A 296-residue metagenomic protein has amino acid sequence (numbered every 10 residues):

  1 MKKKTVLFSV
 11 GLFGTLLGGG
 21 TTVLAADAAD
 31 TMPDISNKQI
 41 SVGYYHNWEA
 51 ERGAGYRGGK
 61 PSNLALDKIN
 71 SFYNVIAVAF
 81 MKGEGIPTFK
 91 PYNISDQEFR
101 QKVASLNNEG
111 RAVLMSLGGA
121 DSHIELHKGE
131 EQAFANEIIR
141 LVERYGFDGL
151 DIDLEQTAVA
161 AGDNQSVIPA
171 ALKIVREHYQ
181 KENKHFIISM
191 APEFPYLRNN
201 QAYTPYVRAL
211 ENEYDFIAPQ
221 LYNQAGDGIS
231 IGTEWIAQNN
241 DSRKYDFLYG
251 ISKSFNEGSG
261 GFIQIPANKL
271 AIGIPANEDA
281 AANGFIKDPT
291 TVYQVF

Functional and structural regions predicted by a protein language model:
M1-S9: Bacterial Sec-dependent N-terminal signal peptides
S9-G19: Bacterial N-terminal signal peptides
G19-A29: Sec-dependent signal peptide cleavage junction
D27-F255, A267-Y293: Chitinase-like catalytic core of GlcNAc-active glycosidases
S259-G260: Positively charged, polyanion-binding regions of nucleic-acid-associated proteins
